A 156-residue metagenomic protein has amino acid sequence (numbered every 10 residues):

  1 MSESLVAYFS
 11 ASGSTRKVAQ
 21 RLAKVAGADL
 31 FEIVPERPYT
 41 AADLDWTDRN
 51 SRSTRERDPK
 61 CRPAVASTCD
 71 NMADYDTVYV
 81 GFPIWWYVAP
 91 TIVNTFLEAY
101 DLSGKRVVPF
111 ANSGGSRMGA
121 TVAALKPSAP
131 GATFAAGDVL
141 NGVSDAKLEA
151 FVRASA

Functional and structural regions predicted by a protein language model:
M1-V80, Y87-A89, N94, E98 (+1 more regions): N-terminal beta1-alpha1-beta2 submodule of the flavodoxin-like/Rossmannoid cofactor-binding fold
E32, P109, A136-V139: Structural signal for conserved beta-strand scaffold positions within catalytic alpha/beta enzyme cores
V80-G81, P109: Redox-cofactor binding/interface segments in oxidoreductases and associated redox assembly factors
S103-R106, G131-A132: A short helix->loop->beta-strand "cap" motif at the edges of active sites that frequently abuts
A111-S116: Short beta-alpha junction loops
A120-A129: Short, aromatic/basic amphipathic alpha-helical patches
T133-A156: Glycine-rich phosphate/pyrophosphate-binding loop and the adjoining helix
